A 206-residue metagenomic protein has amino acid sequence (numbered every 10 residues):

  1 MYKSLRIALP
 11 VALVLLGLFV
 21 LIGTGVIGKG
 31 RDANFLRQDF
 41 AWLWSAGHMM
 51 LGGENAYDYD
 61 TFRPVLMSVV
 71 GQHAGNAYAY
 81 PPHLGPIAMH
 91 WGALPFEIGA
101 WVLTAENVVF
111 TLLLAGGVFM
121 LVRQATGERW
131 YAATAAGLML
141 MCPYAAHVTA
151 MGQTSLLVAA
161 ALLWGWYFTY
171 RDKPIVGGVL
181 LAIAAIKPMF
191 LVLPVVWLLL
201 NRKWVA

Functional and structural regions predicted by a protein language model:
M1-V26, A132-T134: Start-transfer (signal-anchor) and selected internal transmembrane alpha helices of multi-pass inner/ER membrane
G17-Q124, E128: TM-lumen/periplasm interface segments of multi-pass membrane proteins, especially the first transmembrane helix
L94, M141, T169, I183-K187 (+1 more regions): Transmembrane helix irregularities
F96-I98, G127-A133, R171-V176, K203-A206: Membrane-helix interface segments
G117, L157-K173: Specific aromatic-rich, kink-prone transmembrane helix
A125, W130-A145: Transmembrane and membrane-interface helices of multi-pass, inner-membrane envelope-modifying transferases
T149-S155: Short acidic/glycine- and proline-prone juxtamembrane loop motifs at membrane-interface regions of multi-pass membrane
V192-A206: Perimembrane helix-loop-helix junctions
